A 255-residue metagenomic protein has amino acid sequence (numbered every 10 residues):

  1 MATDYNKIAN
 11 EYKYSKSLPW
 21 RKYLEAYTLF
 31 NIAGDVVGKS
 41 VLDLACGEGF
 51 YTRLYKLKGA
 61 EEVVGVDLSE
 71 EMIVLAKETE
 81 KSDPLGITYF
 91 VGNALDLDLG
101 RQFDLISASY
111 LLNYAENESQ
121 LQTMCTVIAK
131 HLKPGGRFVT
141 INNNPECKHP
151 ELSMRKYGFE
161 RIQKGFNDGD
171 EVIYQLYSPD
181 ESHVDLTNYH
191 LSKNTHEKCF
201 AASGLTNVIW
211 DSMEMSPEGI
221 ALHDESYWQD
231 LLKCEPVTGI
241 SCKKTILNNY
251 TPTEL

Functional and structural regions predicted by a protein language model:
M1-V36, F50, L54: Conserved class I S-adenosyl-L-methionine
G38, F103-D104: Local beta-strand N-terminus motif with an aromatic residue
L42-L44, E48-D96: Class I SAM-dependent methyltransferase SAM/SAH-binding core
S107: A conserved beta-strand element that flanks and buttresses the S-adenosyl-L-methionine
Y110-N113: Short catalytic micro-motifs in class I SAM-dependent methyltransferases
Q122-P134: A short glycine-rich, Lys/Arg-flanked "PGG" loop and its adjoining helix->strand segment in the class I
V139-A201, P217: SAM-dependent methyltransferase
C199-L255: C-terminal lobe and adjacent flexible extensions of AdoMet/dcAdoMet transferase-like proteins
